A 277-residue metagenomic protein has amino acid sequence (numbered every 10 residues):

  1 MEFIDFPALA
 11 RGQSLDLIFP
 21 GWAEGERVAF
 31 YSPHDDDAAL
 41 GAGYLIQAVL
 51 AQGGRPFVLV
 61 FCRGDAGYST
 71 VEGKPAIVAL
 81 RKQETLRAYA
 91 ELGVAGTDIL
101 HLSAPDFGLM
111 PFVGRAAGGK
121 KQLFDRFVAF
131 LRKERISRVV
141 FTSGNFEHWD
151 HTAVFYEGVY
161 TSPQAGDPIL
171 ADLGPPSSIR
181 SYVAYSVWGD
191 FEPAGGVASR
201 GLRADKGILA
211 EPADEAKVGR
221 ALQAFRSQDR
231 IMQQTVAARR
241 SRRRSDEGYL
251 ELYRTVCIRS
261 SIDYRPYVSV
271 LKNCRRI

Functional and structural regions predicted by a protein language model:
M1-A171, Y267-I277: Active-site beta-strand->loop->alpha-helix modules in alpha/beta enzyme cores, enriched in Gly/His/Asp(Glu)
M1-A23, A90-L92, G96, G114 (+1 more regions): The feature marks non-catalytic terminal segments
